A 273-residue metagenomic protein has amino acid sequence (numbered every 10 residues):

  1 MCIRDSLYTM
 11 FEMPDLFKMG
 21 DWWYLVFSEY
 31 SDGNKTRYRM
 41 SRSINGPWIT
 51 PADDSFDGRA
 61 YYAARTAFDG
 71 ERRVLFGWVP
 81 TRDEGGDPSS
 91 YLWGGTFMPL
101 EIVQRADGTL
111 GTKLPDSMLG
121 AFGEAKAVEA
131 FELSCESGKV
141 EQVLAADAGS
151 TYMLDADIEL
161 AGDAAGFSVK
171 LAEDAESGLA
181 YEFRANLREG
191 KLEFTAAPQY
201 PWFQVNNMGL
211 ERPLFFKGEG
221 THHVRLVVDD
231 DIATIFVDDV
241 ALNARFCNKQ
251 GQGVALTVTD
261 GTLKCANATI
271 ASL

Functional and structural regions predicted by a protein language model:
M1-S6: Conserved small/polar residues in nucleotide/adenosyl-binding loops
E12-D15, Y62-R65: Beta-propeller and closely related beta-sheet repeat lectin domains
L16, L154-A156, G220-I235: Short tryptophan-centered beta-strand motifs in secreted/extracellular beta-sheet-rich domains of glycan-recognition
G33-M40, G85-S89, M98: Structural motif
R39-W48, R105-G108: Short loop/turn segments immediately following beta-strands, especially the blade-tip and inter-blade linker loops
S134-Y200: Secretory/extracellular carbohydrate-interaction modules and structurally similar beta-sandwich "look-alikes"
Y200-H223: Short, aromatic/His-centered strand-loop micro-motif at the edge of beta-sheets
C247-L273: Ligand-recognition surfaces built from glycine- and aromatic
